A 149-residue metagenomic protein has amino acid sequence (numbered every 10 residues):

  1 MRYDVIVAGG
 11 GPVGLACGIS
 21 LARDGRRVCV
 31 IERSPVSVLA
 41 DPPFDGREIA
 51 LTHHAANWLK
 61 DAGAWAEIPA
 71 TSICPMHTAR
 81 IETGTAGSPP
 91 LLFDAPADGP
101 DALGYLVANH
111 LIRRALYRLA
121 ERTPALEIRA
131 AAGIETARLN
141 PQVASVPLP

Functional and structural regions predicted by a protein language model:
M1-Y3, L148-P149: Core beta-strand elements of the Rossmann-like FAD/NAD(P) dinucleotide-binding domain in flavoenzyme oxidoreductases
Y3-V30: N-terminal Rossmann-like FAD-binding beta1-loop-alpha1 element of flavoenzymes
I6, S34, H110: Anionic group-transfer/hydrolysis microenvironments
A22-R47: Glycine-rich FAD pyrophosphate-binding loop
G25, G63, A125: Short glycine-rich hinge loops at helix-strand junctions in the catalytic core of two-component histidine kinases
P43-T85: N-terminal FAD cofactor-binding segment of flavoenzymes
C74-P149: Conserved N-terminal helical subregion
